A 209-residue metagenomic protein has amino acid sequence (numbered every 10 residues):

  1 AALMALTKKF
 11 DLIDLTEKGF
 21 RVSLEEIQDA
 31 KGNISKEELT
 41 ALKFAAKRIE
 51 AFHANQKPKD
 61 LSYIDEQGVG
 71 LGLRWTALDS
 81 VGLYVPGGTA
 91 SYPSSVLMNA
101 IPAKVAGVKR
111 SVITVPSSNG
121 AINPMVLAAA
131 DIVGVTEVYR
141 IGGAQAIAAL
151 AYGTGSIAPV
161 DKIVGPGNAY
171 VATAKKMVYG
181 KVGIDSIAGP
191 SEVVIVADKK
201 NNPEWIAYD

Functional and structural regions predicted by a protein language model:
A1-L78: N-terminal Rossmann-like NAD(P)+-binding subdomain of aldehyde/semialdehyde dehydrogenases
L3, S35-I49, R74, T89 (+9 more regions): Generic structural signal for well-ordered, non-membrane alpha-helical segments in soluble metabolic enzymes
K8, K104, D131: Short polybasic/polar patches that bind polyanions
D11, T16-K18, K59, Q67 (+8 more regions): Glycine-rich, flexible loop/turn motifs
F20, E25-I27, G32, T76 (+7 more regions): Short capping/connector residues at structural and topological boundaries
A51, N123-G134, A151: N-terminal small/polar loop signature for handling phosphorylated ligands or for N-terminal nucleophile
Y63-A128: Conserved small-residue-rich beta-alpha loop and adjacent elements that most often cradle the phosphate/pyrophosphate
G134-D209: Conserved NAD(P)+-binding/catalytic subdomain of aldehyde/semialdehyde dehydrogenases
